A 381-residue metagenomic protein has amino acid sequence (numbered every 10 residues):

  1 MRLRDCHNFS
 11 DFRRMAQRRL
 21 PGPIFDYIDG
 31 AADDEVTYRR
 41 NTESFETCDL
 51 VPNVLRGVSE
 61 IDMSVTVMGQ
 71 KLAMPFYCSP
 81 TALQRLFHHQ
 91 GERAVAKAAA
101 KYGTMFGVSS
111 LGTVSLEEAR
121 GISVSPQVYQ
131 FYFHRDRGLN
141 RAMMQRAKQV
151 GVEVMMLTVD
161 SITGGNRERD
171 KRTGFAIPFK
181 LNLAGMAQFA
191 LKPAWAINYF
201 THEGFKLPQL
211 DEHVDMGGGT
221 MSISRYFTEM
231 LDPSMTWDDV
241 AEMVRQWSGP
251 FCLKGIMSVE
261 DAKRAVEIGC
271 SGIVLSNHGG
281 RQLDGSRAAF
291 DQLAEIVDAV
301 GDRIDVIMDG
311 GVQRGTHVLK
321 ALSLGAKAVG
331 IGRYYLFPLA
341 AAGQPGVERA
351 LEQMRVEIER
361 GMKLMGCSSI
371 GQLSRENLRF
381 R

Functional and structural regions predicted by a protein language model:
M1-E46, D291-D309, Q313-R381: Alpha/beta catalytic cores of nucleotide-metabolism and tRNA/nucleoside-modifying enzymes
M1-G69, P178-M235, G371-L373, R379: An N-cap/entry alpha-helix motif that binds or orients negatively charged groups
A32-D33, S110-V114, R135, M257 (+1 more regions): Short beta->alpha linker loops
D49, S64-T66, P75-S79, M105-S109 (+2 more regions): Short, conserved beta-strand segments within well-ordered enzyme catalytic domains that often line or immediately flank
L72-L111, L116: Glycine-rich active-site/cofactor-binding loop and its immediate structural neighborhood
Y77-L83, P126-Y132, S224-Y226: Short, basic, glycine/proline-bearing loop/turn elements
L83, K97, E118, I122 (+2 more regions): Alpha/beta enzyme core
K101-I122, P126-N140: A gly/proline- and charged-residue-enriched helix-loop-helix capping module
